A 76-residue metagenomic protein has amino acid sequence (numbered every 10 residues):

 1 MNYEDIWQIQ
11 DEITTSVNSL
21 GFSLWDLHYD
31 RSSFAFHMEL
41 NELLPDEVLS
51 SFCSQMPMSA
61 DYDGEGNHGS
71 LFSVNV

Functional and structural regions predicted by a protein language model:
M1-Q8, S70, N75-V76: Mixed-charge, Lys/Arg-enriched low-complexity segments
N2-F22, D46-S54: Short amphipathic alpha-helix segments
E4-W7, D30, G64: Generic ordered-secondary-structure signal
N18, D63-G66: Acidic surface patches and DE-rich sequence motifs
S23-L43, N67-L71, V76: Short glycine-rich, basic-tinged beta-strand/loop micro-motifs
F34-Y62: Short, hydrophobic/π-rich interface segment
